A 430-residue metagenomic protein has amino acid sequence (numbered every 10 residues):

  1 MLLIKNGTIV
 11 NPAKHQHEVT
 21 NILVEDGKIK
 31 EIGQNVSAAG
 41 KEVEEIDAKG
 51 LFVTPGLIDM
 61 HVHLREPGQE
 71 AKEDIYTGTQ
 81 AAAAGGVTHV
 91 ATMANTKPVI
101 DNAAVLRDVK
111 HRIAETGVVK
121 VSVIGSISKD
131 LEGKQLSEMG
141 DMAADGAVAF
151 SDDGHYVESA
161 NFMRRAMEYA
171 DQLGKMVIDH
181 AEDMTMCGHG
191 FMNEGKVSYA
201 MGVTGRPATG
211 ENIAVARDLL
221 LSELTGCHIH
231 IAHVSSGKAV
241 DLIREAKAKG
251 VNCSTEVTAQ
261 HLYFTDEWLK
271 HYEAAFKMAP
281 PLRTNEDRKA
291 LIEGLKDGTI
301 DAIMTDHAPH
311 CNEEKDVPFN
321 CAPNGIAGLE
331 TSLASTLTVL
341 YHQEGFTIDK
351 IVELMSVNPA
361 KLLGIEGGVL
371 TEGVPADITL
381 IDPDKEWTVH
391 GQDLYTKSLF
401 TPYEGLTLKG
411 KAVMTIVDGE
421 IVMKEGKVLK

Functional and structural regions predicted by a protein language model:
M1-P55: Histidine-rich, glycine-flanked metal-binding segment
G7, I22, G27, G50 (+16 more regions): Divalent metal-coordination and catalytic microenvironments
G7, P318-C321, H342, P375-K430: C-terminal cap of metal-dependent C-N hydrolases
K49-I113: Metal-associated gating/positioning segment near the N- to mid-region
T54, A103-K120, E168-D179, T331 (+1 more regions): Alpha-helix-loop-beta-strand connector modules within alpha/beta enzyme cores
M60-E73, S122-Q135, T204-A208: Active-site mouth loops of central-metabolism enzymes
K134-I303: Histidine/acidic residue-rich metal-binding segments in metalloenzymes
A200-H228, A275, K296, D301-I303 (+1 more regions): His/Asp/Glu-enriched, well-ordered alpha-helical/loop segment that forms or immediately abuts the divalent-metal
